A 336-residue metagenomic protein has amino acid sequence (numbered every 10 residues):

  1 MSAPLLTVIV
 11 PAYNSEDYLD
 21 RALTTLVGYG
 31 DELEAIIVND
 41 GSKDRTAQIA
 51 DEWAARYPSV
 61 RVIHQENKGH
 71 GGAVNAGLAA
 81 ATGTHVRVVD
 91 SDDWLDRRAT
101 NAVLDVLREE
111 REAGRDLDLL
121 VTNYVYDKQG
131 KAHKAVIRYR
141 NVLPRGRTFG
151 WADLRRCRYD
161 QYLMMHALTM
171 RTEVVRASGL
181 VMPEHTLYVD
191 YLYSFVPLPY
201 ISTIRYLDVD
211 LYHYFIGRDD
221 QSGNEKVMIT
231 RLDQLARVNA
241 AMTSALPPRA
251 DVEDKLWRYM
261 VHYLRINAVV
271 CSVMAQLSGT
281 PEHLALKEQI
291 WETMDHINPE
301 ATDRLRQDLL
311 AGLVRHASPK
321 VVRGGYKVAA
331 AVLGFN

Functional and structural regions predicted by a protein language model:
M1-T25: N-proximal low-complexity "stem/linker" segments adjacent to membrane-targeting elements
A3, L277-N336: Membrane-interface aromatic/basic loop that binds lipid-linked glycans or pyrophosphate carriers, typified by
T24-L33: Short, acidic, metal-binding catalytic loop of nucleotide-sugar glycosyltransferases
T25, N39-Q48, G69: A conserved acidic beta->alpha catalytic loop
E32-G41, R61-E66, D90-S91: Short beta-strand/loop segment that forms part of the nucleotide-sugar
Q65-A81: Glycine-rich, basic loop-to-helix element that forms the pyrophosphate-binding segment of sugar-nucleotide handling
H70, S91-I204, Y212-M228: Donor-binding/catalytic cores of nucleotide-activated saccharide and glycerol-phosphate transferases/polymerases
V86: Short aromatic/hydrophobic "clamp" motif used to bind/position activated sugar donors
